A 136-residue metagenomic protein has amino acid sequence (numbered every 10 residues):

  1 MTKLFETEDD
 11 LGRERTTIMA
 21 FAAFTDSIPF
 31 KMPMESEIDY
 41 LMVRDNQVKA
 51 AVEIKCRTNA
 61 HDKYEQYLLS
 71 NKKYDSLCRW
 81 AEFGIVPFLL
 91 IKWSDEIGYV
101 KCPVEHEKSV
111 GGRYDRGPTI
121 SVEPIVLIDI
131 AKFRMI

Functional and structural regions predicted by a protein language model:
M1-M34: Acidic-basic catalytic patches of nuclease active cores, encompassing PD-(D/E)XK and other metal-cofactor nuclease
K31, A51-V52, F88-K92: A structural signal for short, well-ordered beta-strand segments and their strand-loop junctions that often border
M34-I38, D95-I97: Short acidic/glycine-enriched loop/turn segments that link adjacent beta-strands
E35-E37, Q47-A51, K72, E82-G84: Short connector loops at helix/strand junctions that flank enzyme active sites, especially segments positioning acidic
Y40-A60: Conserved catalytic cores of phosphodiester-cleaving nucleases, focusing on short active-site segments
R57-S76: Mg2+/Mn2+-dependent nuclease catalytic core
C78-E105: Nucleic-acid nuclease catalytic cores
G98-I136: Intrinsically disordered, low-complexity terminal regions enriched in charged/polar residues
